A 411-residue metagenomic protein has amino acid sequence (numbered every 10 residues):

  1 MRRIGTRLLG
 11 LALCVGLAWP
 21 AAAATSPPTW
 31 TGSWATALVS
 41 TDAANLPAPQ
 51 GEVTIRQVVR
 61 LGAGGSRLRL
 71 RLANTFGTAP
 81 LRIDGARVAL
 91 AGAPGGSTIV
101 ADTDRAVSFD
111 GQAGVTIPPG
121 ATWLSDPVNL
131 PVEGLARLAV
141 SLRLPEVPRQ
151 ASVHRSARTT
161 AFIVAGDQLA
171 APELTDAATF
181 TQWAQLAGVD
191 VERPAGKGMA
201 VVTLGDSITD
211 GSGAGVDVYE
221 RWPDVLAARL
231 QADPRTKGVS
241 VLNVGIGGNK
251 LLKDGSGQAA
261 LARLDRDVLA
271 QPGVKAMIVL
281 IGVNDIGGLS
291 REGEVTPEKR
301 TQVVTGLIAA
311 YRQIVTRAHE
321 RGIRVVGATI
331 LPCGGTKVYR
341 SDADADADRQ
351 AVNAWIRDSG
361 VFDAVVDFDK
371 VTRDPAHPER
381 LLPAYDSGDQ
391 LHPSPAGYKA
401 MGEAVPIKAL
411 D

Functional and structural regions predicted by a protein language model:
R2-I4, L13, A21-L204, A214-D217 (+2 more regions): N-terminal secretory targeting modules
W34, G51-V58, P80, A86-G95 (+5 more regions): Conserved SGNH/GDSL esterase-like catalytic core that processes O-acyl groups on lipids and polysaccharides
L142-R143, T329-L331: Short, well-ordered beta-to-alpha junction loops that form the rim of enzyme active sites and present histidine/acidic
L261, G287-L289, I330-D411: Catalytic His-Asp segment of secreted/periplasmic serine-dependent ester chemistry enzymes
Y311-H319: Surface-exposed amphipathic alpha-helices with a cationic face
